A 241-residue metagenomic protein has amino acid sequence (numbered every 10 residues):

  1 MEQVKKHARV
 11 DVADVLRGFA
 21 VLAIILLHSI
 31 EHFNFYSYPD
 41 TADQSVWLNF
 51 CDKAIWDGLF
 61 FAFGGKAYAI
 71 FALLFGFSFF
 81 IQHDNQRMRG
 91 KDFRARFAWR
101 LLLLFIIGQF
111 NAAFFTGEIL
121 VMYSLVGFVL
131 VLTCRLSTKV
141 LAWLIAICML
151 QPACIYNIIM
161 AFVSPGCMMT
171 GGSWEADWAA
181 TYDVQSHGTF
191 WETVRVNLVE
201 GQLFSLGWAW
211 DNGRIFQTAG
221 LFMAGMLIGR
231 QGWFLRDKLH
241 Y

Functional and structural regions predicted by a protein language model:
M1-F77, Q82: N-terminal signal-anchor module of multipass membrane proteins
H7-I24, L136-M149, Y241: Alpha-helical transmembrane segments and their helix-start/interface "positive-inside/aromatic belt" motifs in integral
L26-S29, F105-A112, M149-I158: Aromatic-anchored segments of alpha-helical transmembrane domains
L59-I70, T116, W208-A219: Hydrophobic alpha-helical transmembrane segments of multi-pass membrane proteins
A69-D84, V121-L132, G213-R236: Specific transmembrane alpha-helix
K91, A95-R96, L103-T133: Membrane-interface helix-loop-helix modules in multi-pass inner-membrane proteins
D92, V129-I147, L227-Y241: Solvent-exposed interhelical
I147-A224: Long hydrophobic alpha-helical segments that form multi-pass transmembrane helix bundles in integral membrane proteins
